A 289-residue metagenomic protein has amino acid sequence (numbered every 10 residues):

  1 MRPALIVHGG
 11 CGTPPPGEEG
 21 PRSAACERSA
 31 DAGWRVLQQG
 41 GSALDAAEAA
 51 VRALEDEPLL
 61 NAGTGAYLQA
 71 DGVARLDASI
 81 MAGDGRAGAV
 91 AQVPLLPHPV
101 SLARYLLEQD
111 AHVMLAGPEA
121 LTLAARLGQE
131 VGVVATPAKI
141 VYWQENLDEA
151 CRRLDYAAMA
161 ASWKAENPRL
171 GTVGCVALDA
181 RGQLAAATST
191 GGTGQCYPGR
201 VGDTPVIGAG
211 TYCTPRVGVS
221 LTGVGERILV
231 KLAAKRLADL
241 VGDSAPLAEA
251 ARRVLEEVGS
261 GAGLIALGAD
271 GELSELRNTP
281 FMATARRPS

Functional and structural regions predicted by a protein language model:
M1-S289: Alpha/propeptide regions of enzymes that mature by internal proteolysis
